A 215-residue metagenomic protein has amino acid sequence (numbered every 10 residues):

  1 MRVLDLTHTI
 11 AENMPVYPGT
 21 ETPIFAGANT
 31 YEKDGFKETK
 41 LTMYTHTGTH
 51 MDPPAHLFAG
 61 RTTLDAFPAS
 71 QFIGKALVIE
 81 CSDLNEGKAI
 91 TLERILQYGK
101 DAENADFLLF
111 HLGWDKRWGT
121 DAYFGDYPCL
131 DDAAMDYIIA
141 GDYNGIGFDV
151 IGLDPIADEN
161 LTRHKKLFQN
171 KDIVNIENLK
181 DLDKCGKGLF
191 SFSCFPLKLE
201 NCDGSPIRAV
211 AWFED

Functional and structural regions predicted by a protein language model:
M1-D215: Active-/binding-site microenvironments in catalytic and ligand-binding cores
